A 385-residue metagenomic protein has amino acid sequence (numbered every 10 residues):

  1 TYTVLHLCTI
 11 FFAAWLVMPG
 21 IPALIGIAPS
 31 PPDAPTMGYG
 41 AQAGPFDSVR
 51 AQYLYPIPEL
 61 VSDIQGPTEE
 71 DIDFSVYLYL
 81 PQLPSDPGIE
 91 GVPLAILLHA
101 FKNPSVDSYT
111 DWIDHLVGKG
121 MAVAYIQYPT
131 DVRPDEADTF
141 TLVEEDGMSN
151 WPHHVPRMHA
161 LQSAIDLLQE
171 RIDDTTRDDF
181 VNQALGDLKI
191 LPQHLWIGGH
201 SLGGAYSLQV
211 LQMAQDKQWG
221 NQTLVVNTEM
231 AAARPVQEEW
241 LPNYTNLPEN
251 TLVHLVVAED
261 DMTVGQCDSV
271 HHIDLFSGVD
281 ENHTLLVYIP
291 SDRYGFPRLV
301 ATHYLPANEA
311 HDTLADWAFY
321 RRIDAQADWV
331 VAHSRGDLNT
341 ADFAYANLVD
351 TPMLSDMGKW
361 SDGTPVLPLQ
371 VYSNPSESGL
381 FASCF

Functional and structural regions predicted by a protein language model:
L24-E90: N-terminal cap/lid segment of alpha/beta-hydrolase-fold proteins
P35, T263-F385: C-terminal catalytic-base region of ester-bond hydrolases, centering on the histidine of the charge-relay
I89-A100: Short beta-strand element of the alpha/beta-hydrolase
F101, A122, Q127-D131: Short beta-to-alpha linker loops that shape the active-site pocket of alpha/beta-hydrolase fold enzymes
D107-Y125: Short amphipathic alpha-helix adjacent to the substrate-entry channel of hydrolases
T141-L188: Alpha/beta-hydrolase active-site loop
D173-P248: Primarily recognizes the serine-hydrolase "nucleophile elbow" in alpha/beta-hydrolase and SGNH/GDSL folds
G220-Y294: The feature captures the conserved acid-bearing segment of alpha/beta-hydrolase catalytic domains
